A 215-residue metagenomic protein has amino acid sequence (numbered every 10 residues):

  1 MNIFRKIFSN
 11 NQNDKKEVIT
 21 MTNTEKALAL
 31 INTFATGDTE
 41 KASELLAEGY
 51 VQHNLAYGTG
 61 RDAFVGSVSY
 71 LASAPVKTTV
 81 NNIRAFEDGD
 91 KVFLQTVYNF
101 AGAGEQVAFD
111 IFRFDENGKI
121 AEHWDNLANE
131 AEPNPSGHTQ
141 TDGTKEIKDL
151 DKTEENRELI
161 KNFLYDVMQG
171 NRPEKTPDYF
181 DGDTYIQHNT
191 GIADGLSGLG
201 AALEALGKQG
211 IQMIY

Functional and structural regions predicted by a protein language model:
N2-F8, D14-Y215: C-terminal and inter-domain tail/linker signature
